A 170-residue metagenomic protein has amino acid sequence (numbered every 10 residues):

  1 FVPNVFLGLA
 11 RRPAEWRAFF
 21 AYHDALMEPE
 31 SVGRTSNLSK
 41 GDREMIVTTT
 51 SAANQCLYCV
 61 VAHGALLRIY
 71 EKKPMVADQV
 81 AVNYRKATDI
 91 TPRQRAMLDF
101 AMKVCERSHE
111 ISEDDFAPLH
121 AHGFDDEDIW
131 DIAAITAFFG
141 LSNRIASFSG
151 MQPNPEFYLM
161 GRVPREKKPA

Functional and structural regions predicted by a protein language model:
F1-A170: Hydrophobic alpha-helical segments
